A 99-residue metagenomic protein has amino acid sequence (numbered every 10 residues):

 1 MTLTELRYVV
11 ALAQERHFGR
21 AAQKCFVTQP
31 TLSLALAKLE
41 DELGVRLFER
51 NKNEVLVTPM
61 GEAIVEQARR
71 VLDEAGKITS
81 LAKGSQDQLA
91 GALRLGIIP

Functional and structural regions predicted by a protein language model:
M1-A35, E49-L56, I64-Q67: N-terminal short secondary-structure element
L12-E15, L81, G96: Amphipathic alpha-helical segments that mediate coupling or scaffolding at interfaces
E15, Q29, E40, V57 (+2 more regions): Short glycine- and Lys/Arg-enriched binding-loop motifs that mark or flank ligand-binding interfaces
E40-V57, T79: A short LG(V/I)-centered, amphipathic sequence patch enriched for acidic residue(s) preceding the LG motif
E42-L43, I64-Q86: Alpha-helical linker/hinge and terminal dimerization helices associated with HTH transcriptional regulators
N53, K83-P99: Interdomain hinge and pocket-entrance segments immediately C-terminal to HTH DNA-binding domains
